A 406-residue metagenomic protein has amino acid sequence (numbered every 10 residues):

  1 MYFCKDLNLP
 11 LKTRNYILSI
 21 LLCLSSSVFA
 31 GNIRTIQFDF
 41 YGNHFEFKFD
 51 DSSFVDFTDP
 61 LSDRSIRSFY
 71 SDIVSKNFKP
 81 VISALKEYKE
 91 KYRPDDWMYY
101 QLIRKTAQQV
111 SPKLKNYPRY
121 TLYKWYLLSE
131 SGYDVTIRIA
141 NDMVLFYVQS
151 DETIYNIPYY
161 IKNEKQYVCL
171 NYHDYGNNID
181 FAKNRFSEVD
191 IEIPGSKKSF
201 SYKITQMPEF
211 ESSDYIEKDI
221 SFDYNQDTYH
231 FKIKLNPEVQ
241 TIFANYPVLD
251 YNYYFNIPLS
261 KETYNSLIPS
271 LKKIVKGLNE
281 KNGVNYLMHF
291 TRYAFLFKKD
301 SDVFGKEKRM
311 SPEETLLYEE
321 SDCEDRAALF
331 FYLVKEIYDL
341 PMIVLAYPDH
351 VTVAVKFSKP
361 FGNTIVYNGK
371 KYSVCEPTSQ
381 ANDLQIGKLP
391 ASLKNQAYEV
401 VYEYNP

Functional and structural regions predicted by a protein language model:
M1-T13: N-terminal secretory signal peptides that target proteins for export/translocation
C4-K5, S19, A30: Compositionally biased, low-structure terminal segments
R14-I20: Sec-dependent signal peptide recognition, specifically the positively charged N-region followed immediately by
S25-S26: N-terminal signal peptide c-region/cleavage motif recognized by signal peptidases
A30-P406: A structural boundary/capping signal
